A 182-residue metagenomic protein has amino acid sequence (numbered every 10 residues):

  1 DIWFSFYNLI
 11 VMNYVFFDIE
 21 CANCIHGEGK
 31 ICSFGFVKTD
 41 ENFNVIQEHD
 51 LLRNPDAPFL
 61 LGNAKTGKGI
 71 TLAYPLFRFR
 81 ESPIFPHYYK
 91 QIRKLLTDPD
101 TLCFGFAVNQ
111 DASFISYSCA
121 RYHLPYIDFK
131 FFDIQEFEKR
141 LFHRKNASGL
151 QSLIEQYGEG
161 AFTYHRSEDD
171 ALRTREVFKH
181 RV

Functional and structural regions predicted by a protein language model:
N13-V15, E20-S116, E155-Q156: Conserved non-catalytic scaffold segment of RNase H-like nuclease domains
F17, F132, D169: Active-site flanking residues adjacent to catalytic metal/cofactor-binding acidic residues
C21-N23, E136, R173: Short, glycine/acidic-enriched loop or turn micro-motifs at the edges of active sites
P99-N109, S113-C119, G149-V182: Acidic, Mg2+-coordinating catalytic module of metal-dependent nucleases/exonucleases that use a two-metal-ion mechanism
C119-D128: A short alpha->loop->secondary-structure connector
F132-A147: Short alpha-helix plus adjacent loop in nuclease-associated cores
